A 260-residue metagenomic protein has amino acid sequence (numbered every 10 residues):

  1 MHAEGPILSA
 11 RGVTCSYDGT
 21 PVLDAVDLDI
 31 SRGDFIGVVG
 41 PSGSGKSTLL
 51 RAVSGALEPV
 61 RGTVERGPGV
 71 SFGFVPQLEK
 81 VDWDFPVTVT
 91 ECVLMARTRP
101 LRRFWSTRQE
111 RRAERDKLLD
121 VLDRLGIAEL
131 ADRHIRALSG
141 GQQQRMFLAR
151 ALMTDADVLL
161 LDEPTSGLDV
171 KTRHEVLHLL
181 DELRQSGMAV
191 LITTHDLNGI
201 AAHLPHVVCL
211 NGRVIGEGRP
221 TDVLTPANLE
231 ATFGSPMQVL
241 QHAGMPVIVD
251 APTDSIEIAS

Functional and structural regions predicted by a protein language model:
L8, V22-A25: Conserved structural motif at the start of ABC-family nucleotide-binding domains
S54: Helix-to-loop junction immediately C-terminal to a conserved catalytic motif
L94, Q109-L130: Conserved ABC ATPase "signature" region
H134-L138, Q142: Conserved ABC ATPase signature
L159-D162: Catalytic Walker B motif of ABC-type/P-loop ATPase nucleotide-binding domains
V170-T172: Helix N-cap at the start of a conserved alpha-helix in ABC-type nucleotide-binding domains
P226, A231-S260: ABC ATPase nucleotide-binding domains
